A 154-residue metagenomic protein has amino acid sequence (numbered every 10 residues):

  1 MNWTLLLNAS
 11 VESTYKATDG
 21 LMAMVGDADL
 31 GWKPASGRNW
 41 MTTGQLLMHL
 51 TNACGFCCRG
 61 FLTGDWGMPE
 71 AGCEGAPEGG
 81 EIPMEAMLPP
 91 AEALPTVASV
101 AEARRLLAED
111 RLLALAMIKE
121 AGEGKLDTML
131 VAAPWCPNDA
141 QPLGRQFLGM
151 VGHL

Functional and structural regions predicted by a protein language model:
M1-D27, Q45-T63, G152: Alpha-helical bundle segments that constitute or directly flank the non-heme di-iron/ferroxidase center
M1-L7, N52-Q141: Short, helix-capping/interhelical loops that line the mouth of catalytic, cofactor-, or ligand-binding pockets
G20, S36, A93: Short, flexible active-site loop motifs that bind/organize anionic cofactors or intermediates
M22-D29, I118-G122: Sec/Tat-exported extracytoplasmic proteins
D27, M41-Q45, P137-A140: Short, solvent-exposed polar/charged micro-motifs at secondary-structure junctions
W32-T43: A glycine-rich, coil/turn loop motif that links secondary-structure elements
P137-H153: Individual transmembrane alpha-helices with interfacial aromatic-anchor signatures
